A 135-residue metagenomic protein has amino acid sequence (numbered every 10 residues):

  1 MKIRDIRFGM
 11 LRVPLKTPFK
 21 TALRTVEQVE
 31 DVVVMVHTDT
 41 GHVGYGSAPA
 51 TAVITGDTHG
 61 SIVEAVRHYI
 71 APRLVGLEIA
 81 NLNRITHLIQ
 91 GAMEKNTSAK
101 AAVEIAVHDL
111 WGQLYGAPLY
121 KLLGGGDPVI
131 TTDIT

Functional and structural regions predicted by a protein language model:
M1-T40, Y45-T55: Structured beta-strand/loop patches that form or line metal/cofactor-binding pockets in enzymes
D5, H37-L114: Metal- or metallocofactor-binding catalytic centers and their adjacent structured scaffolds across diverse enzyme
D5-R7, L11, P18-T21, V66 (+3 more regions): Short, functionally important structural connectors and interaction interfaces within domains
R24, M93, V129-T135: Active-site mouth loops of central-metabolism enzymes
D31-V33, A102, V129-T131: Broad gene-expression machinery/nucleic-acid interaction feature
L122-V129: Flexible hinge/switch segments at interdomain interfaces of large molecular machines
